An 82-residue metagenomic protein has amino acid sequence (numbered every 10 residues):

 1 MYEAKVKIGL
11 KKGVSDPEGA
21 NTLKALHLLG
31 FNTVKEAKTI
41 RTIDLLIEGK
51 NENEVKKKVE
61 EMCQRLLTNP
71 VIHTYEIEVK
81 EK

Functional and structural regions predicted by a protein language model:
M1-K82: Long, contiguous binding/interaction regions
